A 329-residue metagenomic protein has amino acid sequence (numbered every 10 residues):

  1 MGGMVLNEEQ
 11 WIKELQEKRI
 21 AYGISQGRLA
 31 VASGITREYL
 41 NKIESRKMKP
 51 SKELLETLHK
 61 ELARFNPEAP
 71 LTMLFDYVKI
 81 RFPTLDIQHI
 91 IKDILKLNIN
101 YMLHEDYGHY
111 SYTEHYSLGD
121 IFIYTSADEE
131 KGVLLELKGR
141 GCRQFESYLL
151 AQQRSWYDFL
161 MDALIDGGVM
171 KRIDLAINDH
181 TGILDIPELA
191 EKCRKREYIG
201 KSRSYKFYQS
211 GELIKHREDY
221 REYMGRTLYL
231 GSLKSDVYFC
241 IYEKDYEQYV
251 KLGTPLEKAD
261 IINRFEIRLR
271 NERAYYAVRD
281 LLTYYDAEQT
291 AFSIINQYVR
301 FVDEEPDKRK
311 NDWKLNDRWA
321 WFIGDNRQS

Functional and structural regions predicted by a protein language model:
M1-N7, K47, L54-L58: N-terminal flexible/basic segments that precede or flank functional cores
G2-G3, E8, A21, F65-Q328: Structured, helix-rich domain cores that form ligand/interaction pockets
N7-W11, I35: Alpha-helix N-cap/N′ positions at the starts of helices
K13-A32, T57: Short basic helix-loop element that most often maps to the first helix and adjoining turn of HTH DNA-binding modules
Q26, E38, E44, R264-E266: Acidic-residue sensor for enzyme active/binding pockets
G34-P50: Recognition helix of helix-turn-helix/homeodomain-like DNA-binding domains that insert into the DNA major groove
S51-P67: DNA major-groove recognition helix of helix-turn-helix/homeodomain DNA-binding modules
